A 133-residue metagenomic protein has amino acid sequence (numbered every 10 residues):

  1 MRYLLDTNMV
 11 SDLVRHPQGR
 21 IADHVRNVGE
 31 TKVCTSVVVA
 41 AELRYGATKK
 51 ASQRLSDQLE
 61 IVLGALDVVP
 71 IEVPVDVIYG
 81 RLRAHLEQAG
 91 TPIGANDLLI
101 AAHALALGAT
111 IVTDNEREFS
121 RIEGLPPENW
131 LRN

Functional and structural regions predicted by a protein language model:
M1, A101, L105-N133: Acidic, PIN/NYN-like endoribonuclease modules and their adjacent C-terminal/linker elements
M1-T35, Y45-L63, Q88, N133: Short, well-structured N-terminal submotif of metal-dependent ribonuclease cores
D6-T7, I21, L43, Y79 (+2 more regions): Generic structural signal for small/hydrophobic residues in well-ordered secondary structure, especially within
M9-V10, V39, V75, I100 (+1 more regions): Alpha-helix capping/helix-boundary segments
V10-S11, A41-R44, V69, S120 (+1 more regions): Nucleotide phosphate-binding site architecture
R15-H16, V68, G124: Short, conserved catalytic or interaction motifs in soluble domains
D67-D114: Active-site neighborhoods of divalent-metal-dependent phosphate/nucleic-acid chemistry enzymes
